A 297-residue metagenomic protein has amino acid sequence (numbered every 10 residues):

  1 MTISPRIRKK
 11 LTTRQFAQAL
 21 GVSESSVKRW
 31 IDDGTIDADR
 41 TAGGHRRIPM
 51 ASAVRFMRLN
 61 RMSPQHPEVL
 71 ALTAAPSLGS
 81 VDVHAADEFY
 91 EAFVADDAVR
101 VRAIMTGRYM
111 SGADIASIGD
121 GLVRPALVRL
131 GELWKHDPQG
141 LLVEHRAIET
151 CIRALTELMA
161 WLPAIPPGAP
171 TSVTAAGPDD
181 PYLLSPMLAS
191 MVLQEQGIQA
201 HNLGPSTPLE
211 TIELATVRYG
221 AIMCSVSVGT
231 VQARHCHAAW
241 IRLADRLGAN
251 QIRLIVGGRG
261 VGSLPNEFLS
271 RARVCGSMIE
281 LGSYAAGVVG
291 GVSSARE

Functional and structural regions predicted by a protein language model:
M1-S26: Polyanion-binding surface elements
S4, A17-Q18, A95, D180 (+1 more regions): Residue-level marker of alpha-helix boundaries and capping positions
K9, V22, R100, P125 (+3 more regions): Residue-level preference for nonpolar/small residues embedded in alpha-helices
R14, V27-K28, S190, A244: Short glycine-/small-residue-rich flexible loop motifs, especially phosphate/cofactor-binding loops
A19, E24-R29, D33-P163: Long amphipathic alpha-helical segments
D137-G140, R146, I152-E297: C-terminal regulatory/effector modules of DNA-binding transcriptional regulators
